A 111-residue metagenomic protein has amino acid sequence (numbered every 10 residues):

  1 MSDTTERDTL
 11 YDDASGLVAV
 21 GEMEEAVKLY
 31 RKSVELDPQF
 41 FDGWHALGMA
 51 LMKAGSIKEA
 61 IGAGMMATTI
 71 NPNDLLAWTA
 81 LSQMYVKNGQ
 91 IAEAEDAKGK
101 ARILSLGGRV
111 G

Functional and structural regions predicted by a protein language model:
M1-T5, G111: Long, contiguous interaction/recruitment modules in multidomain scaffold/adaptor proteins
E6-D8, A19-L29, A54-M66, N88-K100: Structural signature of tandem alpha-helical TPR/SEL1-like repeats, specifically the intra-repeat loop/turn
K32-A54: Short, charge-rich amphipathic alpha-helical segments embedded in non-transmembrane helical bundles/solenoids
L36, I70, I103-L104, G108: Structural marker of alpha-solenoid helical repeat scaffolds
